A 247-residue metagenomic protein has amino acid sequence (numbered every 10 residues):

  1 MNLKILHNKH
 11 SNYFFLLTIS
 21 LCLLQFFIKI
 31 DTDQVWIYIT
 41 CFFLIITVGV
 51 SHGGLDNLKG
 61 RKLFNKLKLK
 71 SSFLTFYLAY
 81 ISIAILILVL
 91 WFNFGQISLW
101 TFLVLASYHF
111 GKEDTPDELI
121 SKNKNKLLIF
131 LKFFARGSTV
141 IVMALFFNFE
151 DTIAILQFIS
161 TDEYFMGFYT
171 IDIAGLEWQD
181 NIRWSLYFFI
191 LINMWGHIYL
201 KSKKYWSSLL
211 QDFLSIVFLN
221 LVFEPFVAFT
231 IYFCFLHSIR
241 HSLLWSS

Functional and structural regions predicted by a protein language model:
M1-L17, S72: N-terminal membrane topogenic signal
T18-L24, A79-L88, N193, L210-L219: Hydrophobic, membrane-inserted alpha-helices
L23-W36: Short, hydrophobic transmembrane alpha-helix segments
Q34-W91: Membrane helical hairpin/interfacial module
Y38-I46, I97-Y108, A228-R240: Hydrophobic core segments of alpha-helical transmembrane domains in multi-pass membrane proteins
K62-N65, I85-F146: Membrane-interface helix-loop-helix junctions at boundaries between adjacent transmembrane segments
T115-E118, Y232-S247: Predominantly late transmembrane helices and immediately cytosolic-facing juxtamembrane segments
S121-W195: Long hydrophobic alpha-helical segments that form multi-pass transmembrane helix bundles in integral membrane proteins
